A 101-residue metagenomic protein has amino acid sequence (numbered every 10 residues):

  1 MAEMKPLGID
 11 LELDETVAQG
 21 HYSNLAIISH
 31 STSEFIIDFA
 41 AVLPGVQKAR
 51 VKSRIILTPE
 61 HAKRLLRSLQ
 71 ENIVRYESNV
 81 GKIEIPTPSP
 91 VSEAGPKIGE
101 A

Functional and structural regions predicted by a protein language model:
M1-E60, R64-A101: N-terminal intrinsically disordered, cationic/polar leader segments that include organellar targeting peptides
